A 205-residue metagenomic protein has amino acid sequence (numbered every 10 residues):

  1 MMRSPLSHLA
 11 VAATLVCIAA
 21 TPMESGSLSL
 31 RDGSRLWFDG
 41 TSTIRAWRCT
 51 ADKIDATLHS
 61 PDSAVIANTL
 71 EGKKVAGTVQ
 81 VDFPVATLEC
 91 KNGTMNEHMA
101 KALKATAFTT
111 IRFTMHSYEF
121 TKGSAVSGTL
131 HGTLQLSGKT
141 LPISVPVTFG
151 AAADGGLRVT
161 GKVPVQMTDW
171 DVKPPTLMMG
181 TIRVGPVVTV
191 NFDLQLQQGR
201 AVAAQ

Functional and structural regions predicted by a protein language model:
M1-A10: Bacterial N-terminal signal peptides that target proteins for export
V11-A13, C17-S27: Bacterial Sec-dependent signal peptides at the C-terminal "C-region" and cleavage site
P22-Q205: Low-complexity, acidic/polar, glycine-enriched regions of mature
